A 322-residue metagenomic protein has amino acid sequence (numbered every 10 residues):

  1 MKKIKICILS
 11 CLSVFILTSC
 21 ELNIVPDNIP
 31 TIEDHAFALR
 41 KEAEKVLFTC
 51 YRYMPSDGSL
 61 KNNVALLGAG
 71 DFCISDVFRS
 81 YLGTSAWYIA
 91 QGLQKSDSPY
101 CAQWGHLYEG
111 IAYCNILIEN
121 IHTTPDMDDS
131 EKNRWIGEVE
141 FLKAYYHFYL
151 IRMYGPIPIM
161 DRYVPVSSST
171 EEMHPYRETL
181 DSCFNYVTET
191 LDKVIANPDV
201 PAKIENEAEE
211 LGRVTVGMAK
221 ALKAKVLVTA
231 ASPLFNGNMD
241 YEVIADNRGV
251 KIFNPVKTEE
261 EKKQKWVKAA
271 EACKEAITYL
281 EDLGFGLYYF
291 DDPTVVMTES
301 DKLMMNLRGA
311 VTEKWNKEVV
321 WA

Functional and structural regions predicted by a protein language model:
M1-I29: Bacterial Sec-dependent N-terminal signal peptides
C20-L67, A245: Membrane-proximal, proline-rich intrinsically disordered regions
H35, L39-R40, E44-G58, R79-Y154 (+1 more regions): Conserved, well-structured interaction surfaces
I151-R152, P156-P158, T229-N238: Short coil/turn linking the two alpha-helices of tandem helical-hairpin repeats
P156-Y163, A196-E207, G284-D291: Glycine- and aromatic-rich loop/turn segments at beta-sheet edges
K220-V226: TPR/Sel1-like alpha-solenoid repeat signature
G237-E259: A solvent-exposed, charged loop/short amphipathic helix patch at secondary-structure junctions
K257, E261-A322: Polar, glycine-rich mid-to-C-terminal structural blocks that act as macromolecule-binding/assembly scaffolds
